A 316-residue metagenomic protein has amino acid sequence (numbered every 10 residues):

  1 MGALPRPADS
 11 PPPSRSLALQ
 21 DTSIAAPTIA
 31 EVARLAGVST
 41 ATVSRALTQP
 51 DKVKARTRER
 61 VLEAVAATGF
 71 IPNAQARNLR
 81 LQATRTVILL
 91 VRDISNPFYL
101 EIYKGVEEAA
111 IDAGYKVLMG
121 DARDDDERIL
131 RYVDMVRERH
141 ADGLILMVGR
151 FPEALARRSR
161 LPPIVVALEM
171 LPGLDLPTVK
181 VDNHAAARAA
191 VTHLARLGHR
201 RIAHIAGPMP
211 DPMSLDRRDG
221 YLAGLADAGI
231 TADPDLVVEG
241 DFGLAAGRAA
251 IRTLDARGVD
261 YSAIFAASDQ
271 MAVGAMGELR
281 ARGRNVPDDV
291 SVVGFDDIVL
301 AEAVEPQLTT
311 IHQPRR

Functional and structural regions predicted by a protein language model:
M1-I24, T86-T192, R196, A256-D260: Alpha-helical recognition/docking segments in bacterial nutrient-uptake and carbohydrate-utilization systems
M1-T84: N-terminal helix-turn-helix DNA-binding module of bacterial transcription factors
G2, R252-R316: Flexible loop/turn connectors
L35, T40-R45, L79-S95, H193 (+1 more regions): Short beta-strand segments enriched in small/hydrophobic residues
R60, F98-D112, A186-A190, P212-T231 (+2 more regions): Short, solvent-exposed amphipathic alpha-helices that sit in or adjacent to ligand/effector-binding or catalytic
P177-H204, D219, A223, D227 (+3 more regions): Hydrophobic alpha-helical segments within soluble ligand-binding/sensing domains
R200-R201, A232-L236, N285-V292: Short acidic capping loops at alpha-helix termini that bridge into adjacent secondary structure
